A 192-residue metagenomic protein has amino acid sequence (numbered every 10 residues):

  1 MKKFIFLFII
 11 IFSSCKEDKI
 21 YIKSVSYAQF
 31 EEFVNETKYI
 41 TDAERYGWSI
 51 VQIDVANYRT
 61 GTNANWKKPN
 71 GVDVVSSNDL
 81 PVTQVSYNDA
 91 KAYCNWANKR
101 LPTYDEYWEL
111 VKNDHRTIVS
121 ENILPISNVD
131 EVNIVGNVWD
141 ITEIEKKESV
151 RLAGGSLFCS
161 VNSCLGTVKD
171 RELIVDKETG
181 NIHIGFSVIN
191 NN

Functional and structural regions predicted by a protein language model:
F4-F12: Sec-dependent N-terminal signal peptides
S14-E17, V25-A28, L80-N88, K99 (+1 more regions): Disulfide-stabilized, aromatic/cysteine-rich ligand-recognition loop
D18-D114: Active-site microenvironments of metalloenzymes and redox enzymes
Y21, N128-D130, D176-K177: Short, surface-exposed beta-strand/loop micro-motifs that present aromatic residues
G61, I134, N181-H183: Short, solvent-exposed loop/turn segments at the edges of secondary structure
S77, I126, H183: Short coil/loop residues immediately preceding or within conserved phosphate-binding loops of NTP-utilizing enzyme
N113-V135: Short, well-ordered junction/capping motifs at the entry into regular secondary structure
D140-K146: Short beta->alpha transition motifs characteristic of CBS
